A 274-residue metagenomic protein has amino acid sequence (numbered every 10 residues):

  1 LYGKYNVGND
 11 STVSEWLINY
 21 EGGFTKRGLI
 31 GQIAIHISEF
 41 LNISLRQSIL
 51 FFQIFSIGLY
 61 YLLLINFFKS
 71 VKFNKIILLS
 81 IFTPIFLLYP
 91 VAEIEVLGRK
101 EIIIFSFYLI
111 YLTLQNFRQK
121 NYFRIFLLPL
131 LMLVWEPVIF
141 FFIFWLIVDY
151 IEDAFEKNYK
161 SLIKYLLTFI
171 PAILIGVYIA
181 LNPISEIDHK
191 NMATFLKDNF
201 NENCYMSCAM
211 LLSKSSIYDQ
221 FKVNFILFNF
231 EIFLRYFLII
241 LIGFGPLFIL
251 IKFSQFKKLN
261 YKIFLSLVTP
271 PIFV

Functional and structural regions predicted by a protein language model:
G3-N6, E21, G28, A34 (+1 more regions): Membrane-lumen/periplasm interface segments of specific transmembrane helices in polyprenyl phosphate-linked
G28, L78-S106: Aromatic- and kink-enriched transmembrane "portal" helix at the membrane-lumen/periplasm boundary that abuts
F51-N74, I110, L247-I251: Transmembrane-helix motifs of polytopic, lipid-linked glycan transferases
L64-L87, L259-Y261: Transmembrane-helix signature of polytopic, membrane-embedded enzymes that assemble or transfer cell-envelope glycans
S70-F73, E156-I163, L247-T269: Membrane-interface helix-loop-helix junctions at transmembrane boundaries of multi-pass membrane enzymes, predominantly
Y108-F123, F155-E156: Membrane-interface transmembrane helices that cradle and orient dolichyl/undecaprenyl
N121-I147: Membrane-interface alpha helices of multi-pass inner-membrane proteins
F142-I170: Perimembrane helix-loop-helix junctions
